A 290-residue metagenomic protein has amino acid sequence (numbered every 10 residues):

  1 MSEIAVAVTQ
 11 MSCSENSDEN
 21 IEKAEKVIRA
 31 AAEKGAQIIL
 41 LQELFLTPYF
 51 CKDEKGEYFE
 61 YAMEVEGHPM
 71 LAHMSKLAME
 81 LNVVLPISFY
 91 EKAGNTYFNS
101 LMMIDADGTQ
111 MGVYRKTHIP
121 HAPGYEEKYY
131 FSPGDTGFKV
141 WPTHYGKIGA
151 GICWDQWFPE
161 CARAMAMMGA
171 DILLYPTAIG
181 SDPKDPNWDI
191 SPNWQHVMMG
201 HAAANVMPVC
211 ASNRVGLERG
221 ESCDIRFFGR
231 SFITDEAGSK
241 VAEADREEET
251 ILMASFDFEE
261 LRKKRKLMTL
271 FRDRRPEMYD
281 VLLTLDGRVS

Functional and structural regions predicted by a protein language model:
M1-I38, L174: N-terminal active-site segment of His-dependent metallophosphoesterases
E3-E15, S100, V113-R115, V140 (+2 more regions): Active-site-proximal beta-strand elements of phosphoester/diester hydrolases
V6, M103-M111, T234-V241: Short, glycine-anchored, charge-dense loop/turn motifs used at functional sites
S17, K26-V113, I179-G200, A204-N205: Cys-nucleophile CN-hydrolase/nitrilase-fold catalytic domain and related Cys-dependent amidase chemistry that acts on
E66-V84, K147, C153-I251: CN hydrolase (nitrilase-like) catalytic-core segments centered on the catalytic cysteine and neighboring Lys/Glu
I87-F89, S100-M103, K139, S212 (+2 more regions): Short beta-strand scaffold segments in enzyme catalytic cores
K116-Y130, E248-L267: A short, polar/charged loop-to-alpha-helix boundary motif
F138-M168, L261-S290: Cysteine/selenocysteine-centered motifs that mediate thiol-based redox chemistry or coordinate metal-sulfur cofactors
